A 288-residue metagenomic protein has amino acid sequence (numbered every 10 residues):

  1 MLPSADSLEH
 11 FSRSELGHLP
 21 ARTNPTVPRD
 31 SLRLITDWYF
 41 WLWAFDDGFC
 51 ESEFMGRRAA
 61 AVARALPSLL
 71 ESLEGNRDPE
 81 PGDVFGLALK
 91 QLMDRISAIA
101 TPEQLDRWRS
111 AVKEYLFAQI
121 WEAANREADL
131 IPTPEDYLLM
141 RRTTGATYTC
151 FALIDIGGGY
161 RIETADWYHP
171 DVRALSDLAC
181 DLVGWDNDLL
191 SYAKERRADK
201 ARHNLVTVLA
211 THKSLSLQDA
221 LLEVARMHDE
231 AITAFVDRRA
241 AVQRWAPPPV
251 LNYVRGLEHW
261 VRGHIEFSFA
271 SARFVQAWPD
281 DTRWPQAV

Functional and structural regions predicted by a protein language model:
M1-V288: Alpha-helical, largely C-terminal catalytic domains that coordinate divalent metal ions via clustered Asp/Glu/His
